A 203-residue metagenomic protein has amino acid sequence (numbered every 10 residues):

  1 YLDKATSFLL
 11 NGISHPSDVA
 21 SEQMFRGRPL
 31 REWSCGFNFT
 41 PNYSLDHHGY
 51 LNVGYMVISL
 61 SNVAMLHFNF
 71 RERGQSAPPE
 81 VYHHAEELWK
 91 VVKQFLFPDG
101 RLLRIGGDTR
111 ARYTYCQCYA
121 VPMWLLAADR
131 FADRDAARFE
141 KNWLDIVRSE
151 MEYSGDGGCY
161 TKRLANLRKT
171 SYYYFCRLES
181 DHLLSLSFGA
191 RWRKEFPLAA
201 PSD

Functional and structural regions predicted by a protein language model:
Y1-Q23, A64-A77, T114-C116, A120-D133: Long, acidic, intrinsically disordered low-complexity segments
L2-G49, Y82-L103, A137-T161: Long, well-ordered core segments of solenoidal/helical folds
F8, H47, M56-S59, M65-R73 (+2 more regions): Terminal, non-catalytic domain-edge segments
P16, P78-P79, R110-T114, G157 (+2 more regions): Proline-rich intrinsically disordered, low-complexity coils
N52-L125: Long, repeat-rich segments with strong aromatic
